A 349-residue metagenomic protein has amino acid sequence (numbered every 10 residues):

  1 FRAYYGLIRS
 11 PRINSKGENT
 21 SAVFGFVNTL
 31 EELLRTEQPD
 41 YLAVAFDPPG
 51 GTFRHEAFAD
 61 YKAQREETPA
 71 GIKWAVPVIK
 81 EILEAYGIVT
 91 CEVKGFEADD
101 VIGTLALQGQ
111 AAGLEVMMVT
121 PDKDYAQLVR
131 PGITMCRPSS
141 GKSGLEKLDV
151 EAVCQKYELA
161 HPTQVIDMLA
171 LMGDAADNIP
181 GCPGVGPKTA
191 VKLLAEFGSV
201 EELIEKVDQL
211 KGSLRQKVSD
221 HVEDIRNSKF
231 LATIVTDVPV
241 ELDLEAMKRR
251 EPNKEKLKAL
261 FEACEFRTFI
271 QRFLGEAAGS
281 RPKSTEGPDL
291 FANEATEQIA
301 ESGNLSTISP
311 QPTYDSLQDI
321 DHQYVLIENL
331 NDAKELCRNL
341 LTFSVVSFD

Functional and structural regions predicted by a protein language model:
F1-A43, D47, F53-D60: Non-catalytic, usually N-terminal nucleic-acid engagement modules in DNA/RNA processing proteins
Y5-R9, H55-A59, I79-Y86, Y314-S316: Short, basic/glycine-rich phosphate-binding loops at helix/coil junctions that contact nucleotide phosphates
R9-N14, V23, A63-V240: Extended two-metal-dependent nuclease catalytic cores across DNA- and RNA-processing enzymes
F26-E32, G103-L105, N331-K334: Short alpha-helical segments and helix-capping/turn motifs at coil-helix boundaries
L33, L105-G109, L340: Hydrophobic helix-cap positions at the C-terminus of alpha-helices in RecA-like/P-loop ATPase nucleotide-binding cores
L34-A45, E115-M118, K123-Q127, P131 (+3 more regions): Structured, non-catalytic alpha/beta "coupling" segments that mediate domain-domain communication and provide generic
D60-A63, I79, G109, T285-P288 (+1 more regions): Phosphate/adenylate-binding "loop-and-lid" substructures adjacent to NTP/NAD/dNTP-binding pockets in NTP-dependent
M247-F348: Long, highly charged low-complexity segments
